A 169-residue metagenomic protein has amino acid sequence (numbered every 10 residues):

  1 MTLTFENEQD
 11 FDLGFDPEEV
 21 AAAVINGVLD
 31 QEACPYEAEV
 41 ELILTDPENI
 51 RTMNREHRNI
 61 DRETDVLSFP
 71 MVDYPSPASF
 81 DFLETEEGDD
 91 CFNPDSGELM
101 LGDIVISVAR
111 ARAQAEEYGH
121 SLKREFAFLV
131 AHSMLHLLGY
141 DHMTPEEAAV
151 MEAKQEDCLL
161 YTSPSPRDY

Functional and structural regions predicted by a protein language model:
M1-F82: A metal-dependent hydrolase signature that marks the N-terminal structural subdomain at the beginning of catalytic folds
D16, E41, S121, E125 (+1 more regions): Amphipathic alpha-helical recognition patches that constitute DNA-binding helices
Q31, L137, C158: Short alpha-helical functional segments enriched in proximate histidine and acidic residues
M71-S121: Active-site scaffold of zinc-dependent metalloenzymes
L122-L135: Short alpha-helix carrying the canonical HExxH Zn2+-binding catalytic motif
L135-D141: Active-site-adjacent alpha-helix immediately C-terminal to a catalytic or transition-state-stabilizing loop
D141-L160: Post-HEXXH active-site segment of zinc metalloproteases
Y161-Y169: Single conserved hydrophobic/aromatic residue that forms the stacking wall/gate of nucleotide- or nucleobase-binding
